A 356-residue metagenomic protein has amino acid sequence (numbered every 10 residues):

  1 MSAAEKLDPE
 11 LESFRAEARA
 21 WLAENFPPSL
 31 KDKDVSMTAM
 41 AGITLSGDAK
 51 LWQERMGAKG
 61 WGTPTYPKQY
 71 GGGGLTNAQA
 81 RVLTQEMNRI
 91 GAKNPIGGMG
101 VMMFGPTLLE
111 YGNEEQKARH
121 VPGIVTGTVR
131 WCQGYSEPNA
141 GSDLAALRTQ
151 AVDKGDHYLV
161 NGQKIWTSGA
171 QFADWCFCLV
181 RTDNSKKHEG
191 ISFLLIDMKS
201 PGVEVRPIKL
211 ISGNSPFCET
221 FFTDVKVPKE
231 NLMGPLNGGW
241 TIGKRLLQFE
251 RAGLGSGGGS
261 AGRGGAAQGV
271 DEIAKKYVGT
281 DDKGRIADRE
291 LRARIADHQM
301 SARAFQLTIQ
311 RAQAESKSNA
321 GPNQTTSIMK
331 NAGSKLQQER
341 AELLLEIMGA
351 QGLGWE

Functional and structural regions predicted by a protein language model:
E5-P9, F14, V203-L307, S327: Glycine-rich beta->alpha junctions and the first turn(s) of the following alpha-helix
D32-K33, A274-K283, I309-N319, I347: Secondary-structure edge/capping motif, primarily at the C-terminal ends of alpha-helices and the immediately following
K50-G127, S168-W175, A302, I309 (+3 more regions): Internal helix-loop-helix
G127-Y135: A short, Trp-centered hydrophobic/proline-enriched beta-strand micro-motif
A140, I165-A170, I211-S212: Glycine-rich phosphate/pyrophosphate-binding beta-alpha loops
S142-D143, Y158: Hydrophobic, small-residue-rich alpha-helical packing segments that form membrane-like cores
T149-V152: A structural signal for short hydrophobic beta-strand segments in well-ordered beta-sheet cores
D156-H157, N161-R206: A short core secondary-structure module
